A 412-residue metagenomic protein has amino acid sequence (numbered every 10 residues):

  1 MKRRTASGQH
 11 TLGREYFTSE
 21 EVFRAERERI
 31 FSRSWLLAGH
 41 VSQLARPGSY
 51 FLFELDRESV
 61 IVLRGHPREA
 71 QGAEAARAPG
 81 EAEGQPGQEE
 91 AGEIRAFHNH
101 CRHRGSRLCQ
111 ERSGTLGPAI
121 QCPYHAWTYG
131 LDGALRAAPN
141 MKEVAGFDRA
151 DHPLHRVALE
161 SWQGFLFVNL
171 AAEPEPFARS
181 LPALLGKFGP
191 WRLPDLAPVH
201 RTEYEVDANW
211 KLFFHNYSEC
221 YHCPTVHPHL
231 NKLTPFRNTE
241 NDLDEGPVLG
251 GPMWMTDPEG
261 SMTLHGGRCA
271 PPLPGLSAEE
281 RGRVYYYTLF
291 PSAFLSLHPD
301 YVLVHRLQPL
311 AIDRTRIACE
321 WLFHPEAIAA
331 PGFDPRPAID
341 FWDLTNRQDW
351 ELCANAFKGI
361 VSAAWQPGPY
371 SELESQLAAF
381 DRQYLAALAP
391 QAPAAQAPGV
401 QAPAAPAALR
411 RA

Functional and structural regions predicted by a protein language model:
M1-R14, P194: Short, contiguous pre-domain boundary segments
T18-D56, V60-I61: Non-catalytic accessory segments flanking enzyme active sites
F31-W35, S106, H222: Generic structural signal for secondary-structure transition and capping sites
G39-L44, D148-R149, G282-Y286, E320: Short linear motifs in intrinsically disordered
L44-A172, A178-A183: Rieske [2Fe-2S] iron-sulfur-binding domain
L63-R68, G80-E81, N99, E160 (+1 more regions): C-terminal catalytic domain of Rieske-type non-heme iron oxygenases
